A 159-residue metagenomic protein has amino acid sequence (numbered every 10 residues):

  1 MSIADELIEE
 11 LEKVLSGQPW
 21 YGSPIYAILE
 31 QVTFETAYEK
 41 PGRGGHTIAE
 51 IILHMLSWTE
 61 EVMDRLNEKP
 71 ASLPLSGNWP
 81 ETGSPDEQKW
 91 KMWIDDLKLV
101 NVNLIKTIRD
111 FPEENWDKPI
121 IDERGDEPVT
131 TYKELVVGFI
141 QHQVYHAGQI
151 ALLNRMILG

Functional and structural regions predicted by a protein language model:
S2-Q18, G22, Y26-L29, F34-E81 (+1 more regions): Short, contiguous alpha-helical
S84-P119, E134-F139: Acidic/histidine-rich alpha-helical segments that form the ligand environment of transition-metal centers
